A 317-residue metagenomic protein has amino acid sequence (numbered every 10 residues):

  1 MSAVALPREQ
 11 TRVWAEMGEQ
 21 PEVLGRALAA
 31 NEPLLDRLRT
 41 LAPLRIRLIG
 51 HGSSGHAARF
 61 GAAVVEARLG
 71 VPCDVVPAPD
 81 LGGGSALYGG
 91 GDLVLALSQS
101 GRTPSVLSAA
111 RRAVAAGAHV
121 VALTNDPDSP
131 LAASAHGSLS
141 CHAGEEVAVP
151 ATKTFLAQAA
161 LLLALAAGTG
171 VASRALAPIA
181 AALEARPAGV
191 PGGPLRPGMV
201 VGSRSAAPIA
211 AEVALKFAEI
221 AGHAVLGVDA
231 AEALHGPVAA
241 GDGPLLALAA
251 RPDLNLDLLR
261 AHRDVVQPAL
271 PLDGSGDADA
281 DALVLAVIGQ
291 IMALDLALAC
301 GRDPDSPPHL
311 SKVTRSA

Functional and structural regions predicted by a protein language model:
M1-L44, V149-P150, L156-A175: Cofactor-/ligand-binding subdomain signature composed of acidic, glycine-rich, tryptophan-containing flexible loops
Q10-V13, H56-G61, E212, A286: Conserved phosphate/anionic-ligand binding catalytic regions in large, soluble enzymes, centered on
E32-P33, P77-G83, A230-H235: Short acidic loop-to-helix transition motifs that present clustered carboxylates
L41-R186, S203, V238-A278, L283 (+1 more regions): Glycine-rich phosphate-binding loops that contact phosphosugars or nucleotide phosphates
L69-G70, A166-R174, I291-S306: Short helix-capping/linker segments at secondary-structure and domain boundaries
L183-G227: ATP/pyrophosphate-binding catalytic subdomain of soluble kinases
G274-C300: Structured C-terminal subdomain patch of bacterial secreted/periplasmic proteins
D303-A317: A short, charged, Gly/Pro-tolerant segment at domain boundaries
